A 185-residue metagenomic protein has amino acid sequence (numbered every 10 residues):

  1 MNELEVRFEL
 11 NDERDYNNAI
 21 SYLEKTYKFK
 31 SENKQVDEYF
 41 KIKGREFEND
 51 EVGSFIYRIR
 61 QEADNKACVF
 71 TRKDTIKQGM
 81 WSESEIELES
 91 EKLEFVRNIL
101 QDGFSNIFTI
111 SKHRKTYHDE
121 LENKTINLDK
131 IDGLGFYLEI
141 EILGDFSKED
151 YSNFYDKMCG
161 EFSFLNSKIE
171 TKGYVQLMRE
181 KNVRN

Functional and structural regions predicted by a protein language model:
M1-E122, F164-N185: N-terminal strand-loop-strand beta-hairpin
F8, D12, N123-D129, S147-K148 (+1 more regions): Generic detector of bulky aromatic hydrophobic side chains
D37-F40, Y137, S152-D156: Hydrophobic, well-ordered secondary-structure segments
Q61-T71, L138-E149: Short, surface-exposed, charge-dense and proline/glycine-enriched linear segments
Q78-I86, Y137-E139, E149-Y151: A short, polar/proline- and glycine-enriched secondary-structure boundary/capping micro-motif
F95, K112, G135, D150-N153: Residues forming well-ordered secondary-structure scaffolds
N106, I110-G144: Conserved, surface-exposed functional patches that form binding/active-site neighborhoods
D145-G173: Mixed-charge, glycine-accented linear interaction segment located at domain edges/termini
